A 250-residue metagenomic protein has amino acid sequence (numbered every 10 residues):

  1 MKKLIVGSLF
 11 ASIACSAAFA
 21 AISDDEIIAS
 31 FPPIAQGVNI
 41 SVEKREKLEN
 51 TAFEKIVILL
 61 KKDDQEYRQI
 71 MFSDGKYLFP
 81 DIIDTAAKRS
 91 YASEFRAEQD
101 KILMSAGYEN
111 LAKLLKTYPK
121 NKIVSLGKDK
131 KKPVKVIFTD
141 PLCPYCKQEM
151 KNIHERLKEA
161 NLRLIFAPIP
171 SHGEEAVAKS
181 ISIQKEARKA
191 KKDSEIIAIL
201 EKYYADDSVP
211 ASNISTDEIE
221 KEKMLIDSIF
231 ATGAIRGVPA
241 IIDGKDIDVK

Functional and structural regions predicted by a protein language model:
L4-A14: Sec-dependent N-terminal signal peptides
A14-C15, N152: Hydrophobic alpha-helical membrane context
F19-V134, I199-K250: Non-globular targeting/processing and membrane-anchoring segments
P133, I137-T139, P144-I214, T232-R236: Structural alpha/beta surface segment adjacent to cysteine/selenocysteine redox centers across thiol/disulfide enzymes
